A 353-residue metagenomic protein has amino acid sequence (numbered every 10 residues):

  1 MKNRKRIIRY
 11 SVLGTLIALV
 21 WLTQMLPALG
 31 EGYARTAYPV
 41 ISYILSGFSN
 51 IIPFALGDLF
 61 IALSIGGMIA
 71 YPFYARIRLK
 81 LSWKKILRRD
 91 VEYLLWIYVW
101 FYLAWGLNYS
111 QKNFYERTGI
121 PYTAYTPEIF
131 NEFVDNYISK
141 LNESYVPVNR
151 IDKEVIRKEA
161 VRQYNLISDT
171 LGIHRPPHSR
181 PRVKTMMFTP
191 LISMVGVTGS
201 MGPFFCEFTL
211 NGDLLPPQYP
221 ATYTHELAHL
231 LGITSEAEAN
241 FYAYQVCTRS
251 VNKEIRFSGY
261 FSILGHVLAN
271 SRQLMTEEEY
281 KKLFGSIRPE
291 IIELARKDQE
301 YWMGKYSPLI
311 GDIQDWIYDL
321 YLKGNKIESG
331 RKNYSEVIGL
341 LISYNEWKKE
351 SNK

Functional and structural regions predicted by a protein language model:
M1-S11: N-terminal membrane topogenic signal
G14-Y74: Membrane-embedded alpha-helical segments of integral membrane proteins
G30-R35, G106-I129: Alpha-helical transmembrane signal-anchor/signal-peptide segments
P53, Y219-Q245: Active-site recognition of the HExxH zinc-binding catalytic motif
M68-F73, K80-E116: Transmembrane alpha-helices and immediately adjacent membrane-cytoplasm interface residues in multi-pass integral
F130-Y137, T234-E278: Post-HExxH zinc-binding segment in Zn-dependent metallohydrolases
P147-F208, G212, P216: Auxiliary, metal-adjacent structural segments of Zn-dependent hydrolase domains
P289-K353: Pan-zinc metallopeptidase signature
